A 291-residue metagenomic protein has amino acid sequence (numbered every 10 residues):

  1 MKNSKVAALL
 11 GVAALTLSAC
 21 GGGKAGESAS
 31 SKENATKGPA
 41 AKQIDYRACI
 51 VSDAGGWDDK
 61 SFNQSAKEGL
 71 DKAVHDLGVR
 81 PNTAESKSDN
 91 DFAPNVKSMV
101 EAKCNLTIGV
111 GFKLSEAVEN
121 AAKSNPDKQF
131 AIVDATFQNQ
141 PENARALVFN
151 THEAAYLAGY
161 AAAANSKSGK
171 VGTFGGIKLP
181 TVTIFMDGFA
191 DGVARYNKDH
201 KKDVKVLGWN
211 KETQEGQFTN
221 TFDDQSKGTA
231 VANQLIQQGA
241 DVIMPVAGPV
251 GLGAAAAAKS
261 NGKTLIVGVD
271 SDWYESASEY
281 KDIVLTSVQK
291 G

Functional and structural regions predicted by a protein language model:
M1-A7: Bacterial N-terminal signal peptides that target proteins for export
A8-A13: Sec-dependent N-terminal signal peptides
A14-A19: C-terminal motif of bacterial Sec signal peptides marking the signal peptidase cleavage site
G22-G291: A residue-level marker of the well-folded mature domains of exported/periplasmic proteins
